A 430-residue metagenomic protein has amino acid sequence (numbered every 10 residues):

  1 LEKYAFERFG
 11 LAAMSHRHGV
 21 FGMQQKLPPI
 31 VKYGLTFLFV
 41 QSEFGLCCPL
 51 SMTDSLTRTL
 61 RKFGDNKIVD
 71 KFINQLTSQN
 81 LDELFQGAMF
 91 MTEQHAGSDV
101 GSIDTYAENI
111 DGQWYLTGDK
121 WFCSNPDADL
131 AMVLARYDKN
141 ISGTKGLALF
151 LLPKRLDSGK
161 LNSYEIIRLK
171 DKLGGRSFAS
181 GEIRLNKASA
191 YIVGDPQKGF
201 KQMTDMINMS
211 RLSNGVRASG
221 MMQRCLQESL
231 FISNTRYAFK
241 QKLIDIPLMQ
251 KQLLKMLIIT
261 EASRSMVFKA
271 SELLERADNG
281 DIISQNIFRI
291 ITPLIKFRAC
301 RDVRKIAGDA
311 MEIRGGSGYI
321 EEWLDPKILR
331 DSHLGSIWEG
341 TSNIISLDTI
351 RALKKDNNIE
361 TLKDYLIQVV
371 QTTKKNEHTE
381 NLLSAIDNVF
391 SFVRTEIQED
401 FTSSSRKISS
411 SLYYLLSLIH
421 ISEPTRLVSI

Functional and structural regions predicted by a protein language model:
L1-Q25: Extended, charge-enriched "interface" segments that sit outside catalytic cores
K26-V31, F37-M52, L56: Extended, domain-scale alpha-helical bundle/helix-rich regions
Q113, T117-L161: A short core secondary-structure module
S158-S163, I167, A179-S210, Q227-I244 (+1 more regions): A glycine-rich, basic-preceded beta-loop-alpha segment at the flavin cofactor/substrate interface of flavin-utilizing
E261-K296, E312, R394-S403: C-terminal helix-coil-helix/basic helical segment that borders enzyme active sites and/or dimer interfaces and provides
R289-L366: Alpha-helix capping/hinge segments and adjacent helical runs
L353, L362-D400, S404: Long, amphipathic alpha-helical stalk/connector segments used for oligomerization, subunit docking, or mechanical
I419-I430: Single conserved hydrophobic/aromatic residue that forms the stacking wall/gate of nucleotide- or nucleobase-binding
